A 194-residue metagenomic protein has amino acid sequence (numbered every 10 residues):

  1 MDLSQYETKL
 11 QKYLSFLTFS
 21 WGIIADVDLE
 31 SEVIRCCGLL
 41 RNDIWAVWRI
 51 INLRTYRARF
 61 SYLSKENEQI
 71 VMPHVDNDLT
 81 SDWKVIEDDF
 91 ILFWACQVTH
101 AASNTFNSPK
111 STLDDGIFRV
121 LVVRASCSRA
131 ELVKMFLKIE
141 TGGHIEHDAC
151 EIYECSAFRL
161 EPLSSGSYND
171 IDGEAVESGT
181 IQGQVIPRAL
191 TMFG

Functional and structural regions predicted by a protein language model:
M1-V98: Catalytic core of DAGKc-family lipid kinases
S81, V85-E87, N104-G194: ATP/nucleoside-binding phosphotransfer catalytic cores, i.e., glycine-rich phosphate-binding loops
T99-S103: A general structural motif
